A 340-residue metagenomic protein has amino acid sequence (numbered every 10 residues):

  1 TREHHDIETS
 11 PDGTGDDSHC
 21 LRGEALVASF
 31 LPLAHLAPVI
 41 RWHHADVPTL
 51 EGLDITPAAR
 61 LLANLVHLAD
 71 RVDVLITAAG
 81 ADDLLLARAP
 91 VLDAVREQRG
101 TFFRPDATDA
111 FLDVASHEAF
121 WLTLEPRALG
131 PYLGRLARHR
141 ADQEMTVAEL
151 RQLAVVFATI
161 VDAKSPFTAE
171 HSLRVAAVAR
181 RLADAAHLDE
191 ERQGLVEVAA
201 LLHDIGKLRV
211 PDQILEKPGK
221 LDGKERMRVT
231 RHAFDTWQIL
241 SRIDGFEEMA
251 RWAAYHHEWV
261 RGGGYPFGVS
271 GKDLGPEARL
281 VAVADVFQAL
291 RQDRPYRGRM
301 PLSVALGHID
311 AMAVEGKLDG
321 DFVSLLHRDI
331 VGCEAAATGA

Functional and structural regions predicted by a protein language model:
T1-A340: Histidine- and acidic-residue-rich, metal-dependent catalytic cores
